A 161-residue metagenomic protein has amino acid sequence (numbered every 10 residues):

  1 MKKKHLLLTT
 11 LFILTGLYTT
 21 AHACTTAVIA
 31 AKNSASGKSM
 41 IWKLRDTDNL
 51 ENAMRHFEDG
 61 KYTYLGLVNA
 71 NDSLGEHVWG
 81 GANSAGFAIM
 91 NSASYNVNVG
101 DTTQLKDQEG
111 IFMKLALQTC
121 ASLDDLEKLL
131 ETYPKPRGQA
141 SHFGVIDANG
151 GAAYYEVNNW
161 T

Functional and structural regions predicted by a protein language model:
M1-L8: Bacterial N-terminal signal peptides that target proteins for export
K4, L17, K61-T63: Intrinsically disordered, low-complexity N-terminal regions enriched in serine/proline/glycine with scattered basic
L8-T9, G66: Composition-driven detection of intrinsically disordered, low-complexity segments
T9-L17: Bacterial N-terminal signal peptides
L17-A23: Sec/Tat signal peptide C-region and signal peptidase I cleavage site
A23-Q108, T132, P136-A140: A contiguous strand-loop segment
T26-I29, I41, F112-D124, K128-E131: The feature marks the mature, well-folded catalytic cores of soluble enzymes
N33-A35, A121-T161: Accessory structured domains or lobes within enzymes
